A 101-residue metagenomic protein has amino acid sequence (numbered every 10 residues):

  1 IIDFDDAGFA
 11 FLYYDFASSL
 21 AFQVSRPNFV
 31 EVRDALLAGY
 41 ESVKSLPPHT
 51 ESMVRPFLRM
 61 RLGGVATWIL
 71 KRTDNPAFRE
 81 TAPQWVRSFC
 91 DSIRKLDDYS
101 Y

Functional and structural regions predicted by a protein language model:
I1-Y13: Active-site acidic catalytic loop and adjacent metal/ATP-binding pocket of ATP-dependent phosphoryl transfer enzymes
D5, L20-S25, E51-S52: A ubiquitous short alpha-helical element
D6, K44-P47: Flexible interhelical turns and helix-capping residues at alpha-helix boundaries within structured domains
L12, T50, L62, W85-S92: Alpha-helical structural motif
L12-S45, R61-A77: Active-site activation/catalytic loop segments of kinase-like enzymes and analogous catalytic loops in related
F29, T50-M53, F78-A82: Residue-level recognition of alpha-helical structural elements
L46-L58: All-alpha amphipathic helical-bundle segments outside canonical DNA-binding/catalytic cores that form hydrophobic
T67-Y101: ATP/Mg2+ or Mg2+-diphosphate-binding catalytic cores that bind nucleotide phosphates or diphosphates via glycine-rich
